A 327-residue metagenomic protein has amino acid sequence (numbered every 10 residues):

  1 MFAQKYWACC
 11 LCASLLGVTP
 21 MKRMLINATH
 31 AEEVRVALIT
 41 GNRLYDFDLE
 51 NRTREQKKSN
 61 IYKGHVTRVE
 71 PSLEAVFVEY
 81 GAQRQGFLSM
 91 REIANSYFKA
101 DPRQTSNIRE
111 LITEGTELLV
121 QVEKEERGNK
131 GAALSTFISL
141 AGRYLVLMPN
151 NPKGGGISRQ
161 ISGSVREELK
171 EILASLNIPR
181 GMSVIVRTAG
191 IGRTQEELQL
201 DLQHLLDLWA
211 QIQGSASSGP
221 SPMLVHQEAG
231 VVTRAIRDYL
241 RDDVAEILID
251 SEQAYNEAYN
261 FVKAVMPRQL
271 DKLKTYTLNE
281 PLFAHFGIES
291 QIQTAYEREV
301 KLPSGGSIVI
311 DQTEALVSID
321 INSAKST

Functional and structural regions predicted by a protein language model:
A3, W7-T327: DE-rich acidic low-complexity regions and acidic surface loops
